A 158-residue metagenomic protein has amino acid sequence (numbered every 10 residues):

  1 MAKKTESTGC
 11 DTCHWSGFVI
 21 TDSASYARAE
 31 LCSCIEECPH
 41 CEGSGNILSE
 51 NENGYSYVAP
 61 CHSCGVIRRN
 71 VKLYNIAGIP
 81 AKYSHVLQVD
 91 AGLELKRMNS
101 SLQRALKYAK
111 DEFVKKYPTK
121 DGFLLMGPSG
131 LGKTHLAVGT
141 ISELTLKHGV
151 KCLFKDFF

Functional and structural regions predicted by a protein language model:
M1-Q103: A short, basic N-terminal segment
G54, K116-P118, T145: Generic structural signal for beta-strand residues in well-ordered domains
S84-V86, F113, K147-H148: Short, surface-exposed linear patches
G92-F123: Pre-Walker A (pre-P-loop) alpha-helix and adjacent loop at the N terminus of AAA/AAA+ ATPase modules, a conserved
L102, L106, T134-I141: Hydrophobic, well-ordered secondary-structure segments
T119-A137: Walker A/P-loop nucleotide-binding motif
S142-L153: Post-Walker A helix-loop "phosphate-sensing" segment adjacent to the P-loop in P-loop NTPases
F154-F158: A short hydrophobic beta-strand->loop->alpha-helix junction that borders the nucleotide-binding pocket of P-loop NTPases
